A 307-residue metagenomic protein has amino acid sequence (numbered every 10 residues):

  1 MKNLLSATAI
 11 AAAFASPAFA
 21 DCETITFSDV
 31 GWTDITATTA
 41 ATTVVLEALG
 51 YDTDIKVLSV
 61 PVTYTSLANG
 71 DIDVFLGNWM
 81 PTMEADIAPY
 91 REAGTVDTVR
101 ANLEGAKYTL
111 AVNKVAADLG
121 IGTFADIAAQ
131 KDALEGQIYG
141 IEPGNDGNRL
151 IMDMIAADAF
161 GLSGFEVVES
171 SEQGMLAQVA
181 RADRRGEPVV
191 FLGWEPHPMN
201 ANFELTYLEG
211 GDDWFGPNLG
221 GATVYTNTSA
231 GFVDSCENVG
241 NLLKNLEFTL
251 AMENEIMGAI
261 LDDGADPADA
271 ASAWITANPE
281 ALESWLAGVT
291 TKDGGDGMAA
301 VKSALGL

Functional and structural regions predicted by a protein language model:
M1-A20: Gram-negative bacterial Sec-dependent N-terminal signal peptides
D21-D34, Y51-K56, E135-Y139, L243: Short, well-ordered beta-strand elements
T39, L58-G94, G174-Q178, P198-T206: Pocket-flanking alpha-helical
T42-L49, K131-F165: Ligand-binding cleft/hinge of the Venus flytrap
I72-L76, D146-D213: Ligand-binding pocket segment of bilobal, Venus flytrap-like solute-binding proteins
T95-G144: A conserved helix-loop-strand patch within extracytoplasmic ligand-binding domains of the periplasmic binding
L103, T249-L307: C-terminal functional modules
K107-A117, G221-S235, G258-A259: A bilobed periplasmic-binding-protein/Venus flytrap-type ligand-binding module shared by bacterial periplasmic
